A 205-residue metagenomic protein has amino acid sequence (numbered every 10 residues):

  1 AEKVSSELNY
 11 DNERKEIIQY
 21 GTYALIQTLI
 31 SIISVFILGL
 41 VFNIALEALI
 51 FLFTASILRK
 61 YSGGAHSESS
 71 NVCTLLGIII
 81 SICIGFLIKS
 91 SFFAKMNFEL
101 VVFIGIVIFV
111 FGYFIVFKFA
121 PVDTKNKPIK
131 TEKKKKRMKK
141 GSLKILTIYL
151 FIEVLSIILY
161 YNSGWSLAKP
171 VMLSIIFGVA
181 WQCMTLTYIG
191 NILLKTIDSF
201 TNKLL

Functional and structural regions predicted by a protein language model:
A1-Q27: N-terminal, Lys/Arg-enriched amphipathic/low-complexity engagement segments that precede the first folded domain
Y23-A24, V72-L76, I115, M138-F151: Select subsegments of transmembrane alpha-helices in polytopic membrane proteins, especially boundary-proximal
G39-F53, F103: Structural signature of hydrophobic alpha-helical transmembrane segments
A55-S67, P121-D123, G190: C-terminal ends of transmembrane helices
E68-I79, F98-I104: Cytoplasmic-side transmembrane-helix entry/capping segments in multi-pass membrane proteins
I84-K95, I145-G164: Hydrophobic alpha-helical transmembrane segments in multi-pass integral membrane proteins
M96-Y113, S174-G178: Alpha-helical transmembrane segments
V122-L150, V171, D198, N202: Membrane-helix boundary/juxtamembrane motif in polytopic membrane proteins
